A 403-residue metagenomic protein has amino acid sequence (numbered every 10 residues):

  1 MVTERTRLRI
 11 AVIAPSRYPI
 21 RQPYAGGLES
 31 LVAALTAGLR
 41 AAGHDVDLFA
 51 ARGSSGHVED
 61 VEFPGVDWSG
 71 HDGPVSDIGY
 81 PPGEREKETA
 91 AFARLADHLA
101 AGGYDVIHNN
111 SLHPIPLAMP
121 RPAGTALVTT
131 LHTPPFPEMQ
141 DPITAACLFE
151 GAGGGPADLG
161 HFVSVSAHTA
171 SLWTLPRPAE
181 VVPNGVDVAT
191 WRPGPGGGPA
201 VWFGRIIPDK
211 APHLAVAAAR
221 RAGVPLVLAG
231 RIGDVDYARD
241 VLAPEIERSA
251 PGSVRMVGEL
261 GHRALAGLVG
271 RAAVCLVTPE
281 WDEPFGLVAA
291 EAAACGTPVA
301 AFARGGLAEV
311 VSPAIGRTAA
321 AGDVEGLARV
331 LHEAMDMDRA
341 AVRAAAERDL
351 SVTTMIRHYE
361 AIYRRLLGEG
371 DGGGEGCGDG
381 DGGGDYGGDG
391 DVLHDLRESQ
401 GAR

Functional and structural regions predicted by a protein language model:
M1-G370, D389-R403: Catalytic cores of nucleotide-sugar-dependent glycosyltransferases that transfer UDP/GDP/TDP-activated
